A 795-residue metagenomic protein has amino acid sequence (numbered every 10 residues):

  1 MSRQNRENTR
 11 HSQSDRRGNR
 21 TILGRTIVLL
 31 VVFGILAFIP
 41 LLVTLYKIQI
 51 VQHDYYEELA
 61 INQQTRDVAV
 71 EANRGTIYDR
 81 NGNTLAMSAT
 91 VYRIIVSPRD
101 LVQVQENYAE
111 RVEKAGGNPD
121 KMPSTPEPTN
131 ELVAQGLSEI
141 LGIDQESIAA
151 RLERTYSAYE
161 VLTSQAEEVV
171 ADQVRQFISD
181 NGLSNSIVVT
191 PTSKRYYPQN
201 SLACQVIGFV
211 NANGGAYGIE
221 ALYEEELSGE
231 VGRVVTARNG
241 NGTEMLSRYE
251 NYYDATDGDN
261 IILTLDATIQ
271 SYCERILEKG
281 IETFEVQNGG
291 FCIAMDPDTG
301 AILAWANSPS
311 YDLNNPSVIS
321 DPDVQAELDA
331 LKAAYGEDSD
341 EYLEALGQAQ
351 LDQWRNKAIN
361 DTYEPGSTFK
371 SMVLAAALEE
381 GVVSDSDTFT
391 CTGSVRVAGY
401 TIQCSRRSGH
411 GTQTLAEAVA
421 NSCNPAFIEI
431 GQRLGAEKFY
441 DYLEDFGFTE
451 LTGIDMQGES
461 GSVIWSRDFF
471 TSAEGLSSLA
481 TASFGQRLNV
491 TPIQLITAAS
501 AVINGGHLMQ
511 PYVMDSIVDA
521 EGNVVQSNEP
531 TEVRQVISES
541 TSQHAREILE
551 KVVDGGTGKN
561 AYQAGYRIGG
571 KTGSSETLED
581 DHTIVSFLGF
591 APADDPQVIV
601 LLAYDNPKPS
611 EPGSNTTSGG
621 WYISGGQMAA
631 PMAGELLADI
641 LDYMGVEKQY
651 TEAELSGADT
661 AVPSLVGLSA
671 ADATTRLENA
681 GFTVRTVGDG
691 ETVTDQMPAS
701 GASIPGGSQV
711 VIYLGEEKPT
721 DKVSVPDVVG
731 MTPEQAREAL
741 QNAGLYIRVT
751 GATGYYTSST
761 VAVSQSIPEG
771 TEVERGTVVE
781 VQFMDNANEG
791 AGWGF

Functional and structural regions predicted by a protein language model:
M1-Y335, T362, E437-E444, A561-Q563 (+4 more regions): Periplasmic/cell-envelope proteins involved in peptidoglycan metabolism and beta-lactam response
R3, A86, Y92, N239-E250 (+3 more regions): Beta-lactam-recognizing serine transpeptidase/beta-lactamase-like catalytic domain environment
T65, V70-N73, R80, M87-R93 (+26 more regions): Extracytoplasmic
A72, S124-E131, S164-E168, N213 (+15 more regions): Soluble non-cytosolic domains of exported or imported proteins
S138-G142, S179, N211, S228 (+12 more regions): Sec-exported extracytoplasmic/periplasmic mature domains
S147-T155, K194, V286-T299, T390-S394 (+5 more regions): Acidic/histidine-enriched alpha-helical segments
N528, G565, G569, L602-F795: Ligand-recognition elements built from short beta-strands and adjacent flexible loops
